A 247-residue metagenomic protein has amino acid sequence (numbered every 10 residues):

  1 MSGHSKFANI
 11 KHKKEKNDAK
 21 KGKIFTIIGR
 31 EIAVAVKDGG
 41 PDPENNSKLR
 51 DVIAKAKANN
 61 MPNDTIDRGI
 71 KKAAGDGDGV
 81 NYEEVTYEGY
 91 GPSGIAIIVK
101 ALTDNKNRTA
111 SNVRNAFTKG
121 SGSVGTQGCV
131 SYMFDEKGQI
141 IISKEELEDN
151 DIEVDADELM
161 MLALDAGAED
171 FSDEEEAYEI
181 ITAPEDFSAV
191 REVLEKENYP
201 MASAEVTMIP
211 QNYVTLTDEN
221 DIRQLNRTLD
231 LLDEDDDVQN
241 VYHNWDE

Functional and structural regions predicted by a protein language model:
M1-S143, D186, H243-D246: N-terminal cationic and glycine-rich segments that engage phosphates or anionic surfaces
I141-E247: Positively charged, low-complexity, intrinsically disordered RNA-binding extensions
